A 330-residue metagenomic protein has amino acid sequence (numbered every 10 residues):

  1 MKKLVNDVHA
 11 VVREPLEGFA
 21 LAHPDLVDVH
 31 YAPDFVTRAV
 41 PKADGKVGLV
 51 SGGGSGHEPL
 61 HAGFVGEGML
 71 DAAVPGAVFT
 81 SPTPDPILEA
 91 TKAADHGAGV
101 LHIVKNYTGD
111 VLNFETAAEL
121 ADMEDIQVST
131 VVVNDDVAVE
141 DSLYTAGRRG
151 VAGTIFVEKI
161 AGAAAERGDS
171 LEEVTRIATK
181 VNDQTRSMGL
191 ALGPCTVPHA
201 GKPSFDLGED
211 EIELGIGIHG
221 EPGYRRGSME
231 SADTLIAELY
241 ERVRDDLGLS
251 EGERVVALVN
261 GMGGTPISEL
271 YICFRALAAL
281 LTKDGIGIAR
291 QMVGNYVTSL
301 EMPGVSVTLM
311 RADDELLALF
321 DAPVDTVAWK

Functional and structural regions predicted by a protein language model:
M1-L49, G304, D313-K330: N-terminal amphipathic/basic leader segments beginning at the initiator methionine
K2, V47-G54, L70-A73, G99-T108 (+4 more regions): Short glycine-rich or small-residue beta-strand-to-loop segments that form or flank ligand, phosphate, metal/Fe-S
H57, G66-G97: Glycine-rich oxoanion-binding loops at beta->alpha junctions
A73-V78, D122-Y144, K283-I288: Short, acidic/small-residue loops that bind anionic groups at enzyme active sites
V111-D125, Y144, E269-R275: Short Gly/Thr/Asp-enriched flexible loops that form oxyanion-binding sites at enzyme active sites
V133-E173, I177-Q184: Short alpha-helices
R167-I272: Mixed-charge interfacial surface used for oligomerization/domain docking and macromolecular partner engagement
R242, L247-K330: C-terminal non-catalytic interaction/assembly regions of soluble proteins
